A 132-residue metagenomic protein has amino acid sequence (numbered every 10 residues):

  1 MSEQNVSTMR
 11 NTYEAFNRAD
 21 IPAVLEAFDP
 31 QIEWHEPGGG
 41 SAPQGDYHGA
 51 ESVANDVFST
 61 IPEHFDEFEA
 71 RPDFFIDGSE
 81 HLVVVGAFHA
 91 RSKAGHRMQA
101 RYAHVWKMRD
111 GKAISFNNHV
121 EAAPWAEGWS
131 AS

Functional and structural regions predicted by a protein language model:
M1-Q31, G128-S132: Short, low-complexity N-terminal intrinsically disordered segments enriched in polar/charged residues
M1-Q4, F58-S132: A beta-strand edge to alpha-helix "cap/lid" segment located at domain peripheries
N5-T8, D20, V53, V57 (+1 more regions): Alpha-helical structural motif
M9-R18, S41-Q44, T60-P62, V85: Short, mixed-charge, low-aromatic patches
M9-T12, V24-L25, I32, G49 (+4 more regions): Hydrophobic pocket/interface hotspot
P22-L25, D29-E80: A solvent-exposed, acidic/Ser-Thr-rich amphipathic alpha-helical stretch
